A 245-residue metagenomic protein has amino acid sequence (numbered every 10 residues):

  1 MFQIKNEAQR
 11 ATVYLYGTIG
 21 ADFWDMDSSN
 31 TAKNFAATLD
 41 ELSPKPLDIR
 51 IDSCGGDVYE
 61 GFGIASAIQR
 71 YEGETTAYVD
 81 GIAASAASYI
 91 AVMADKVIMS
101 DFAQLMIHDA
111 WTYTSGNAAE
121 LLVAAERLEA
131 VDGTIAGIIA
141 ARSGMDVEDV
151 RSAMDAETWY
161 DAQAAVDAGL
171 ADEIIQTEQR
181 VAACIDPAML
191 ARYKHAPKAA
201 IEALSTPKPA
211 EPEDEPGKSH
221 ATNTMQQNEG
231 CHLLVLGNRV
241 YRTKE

Functional and structural regions predicted by a protein language model:
M1-Y78, I82-A86, A94-E245: N-terminal organellar transit peptides
